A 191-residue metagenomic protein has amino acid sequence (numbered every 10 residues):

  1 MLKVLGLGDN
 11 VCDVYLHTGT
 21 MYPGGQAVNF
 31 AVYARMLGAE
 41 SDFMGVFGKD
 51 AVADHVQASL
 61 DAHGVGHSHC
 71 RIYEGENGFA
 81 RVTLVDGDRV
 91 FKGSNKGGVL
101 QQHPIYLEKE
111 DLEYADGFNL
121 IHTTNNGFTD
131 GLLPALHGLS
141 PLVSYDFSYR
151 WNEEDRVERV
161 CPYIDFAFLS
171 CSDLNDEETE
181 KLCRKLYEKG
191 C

Functional and structural regions predicted by a protein language model:
L2-L5, S59, H67-C70, V85-C191: Ribokinase/PfkB-type carbohydrate-kinase core domain
K3-V4, N10-A80, L84-D86: Substrate-binding N-lobe of the ribokinase-like
